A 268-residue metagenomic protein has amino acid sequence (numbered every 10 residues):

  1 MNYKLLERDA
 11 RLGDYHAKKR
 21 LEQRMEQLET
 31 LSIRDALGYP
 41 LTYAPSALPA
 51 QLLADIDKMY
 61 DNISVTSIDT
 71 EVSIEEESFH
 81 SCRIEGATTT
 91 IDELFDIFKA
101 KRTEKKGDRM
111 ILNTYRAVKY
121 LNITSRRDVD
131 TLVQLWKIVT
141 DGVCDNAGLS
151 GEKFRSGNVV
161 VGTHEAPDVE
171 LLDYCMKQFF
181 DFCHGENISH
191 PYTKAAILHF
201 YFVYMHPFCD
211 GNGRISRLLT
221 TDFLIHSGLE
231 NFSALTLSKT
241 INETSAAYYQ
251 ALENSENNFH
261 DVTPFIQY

Functional and structural regions predicted by a protein language model:
M1-Y268: FIC/Doc superfamily catalytic core
